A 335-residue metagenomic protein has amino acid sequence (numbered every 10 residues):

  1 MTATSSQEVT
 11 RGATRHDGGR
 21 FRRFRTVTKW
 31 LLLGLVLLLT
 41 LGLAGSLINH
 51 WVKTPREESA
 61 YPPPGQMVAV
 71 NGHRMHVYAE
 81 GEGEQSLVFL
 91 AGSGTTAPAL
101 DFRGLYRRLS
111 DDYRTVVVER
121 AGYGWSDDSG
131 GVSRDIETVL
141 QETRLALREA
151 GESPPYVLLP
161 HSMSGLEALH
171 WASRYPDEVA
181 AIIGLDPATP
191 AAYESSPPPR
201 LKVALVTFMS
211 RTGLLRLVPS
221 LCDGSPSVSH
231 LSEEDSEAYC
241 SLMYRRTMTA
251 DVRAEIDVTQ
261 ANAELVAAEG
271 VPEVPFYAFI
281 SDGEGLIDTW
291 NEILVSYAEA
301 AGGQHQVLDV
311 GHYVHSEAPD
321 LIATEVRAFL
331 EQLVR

Functional and structural regions predicted by a protein language model:
T2-L87, S110-Y113, G151, V295 (+2 more regions): Alpha/beta-hydrolase fold catalytic core
H73-W125: Conserved HGGG/HGGXW glycine-rich cap/lid loop of the alpha/beta-hydrolase fold
V117-L159: Active-site loop/oxyanion-hole signature of alpha/beta-hydrolase fold enzymes
R120-Y123, P187, V310: Active-site loop/turn elements of alpha/beta-hydrolase fold enzymes, especially the short glycine-/histidine-rich
S153-S196: Conserved hydrolase catalytic core segment
L185-P219: A catalytic-pocket lid/entrance helix-loop region that shapes and gates access to the active site across common
L231-A300, D309: Conserved serine/cysteine hydrolase catalytic core
A300-R335: Catalytic active-site module of serine/aspartate enzymes centered on a nucleophile-bearing elbow/loop
